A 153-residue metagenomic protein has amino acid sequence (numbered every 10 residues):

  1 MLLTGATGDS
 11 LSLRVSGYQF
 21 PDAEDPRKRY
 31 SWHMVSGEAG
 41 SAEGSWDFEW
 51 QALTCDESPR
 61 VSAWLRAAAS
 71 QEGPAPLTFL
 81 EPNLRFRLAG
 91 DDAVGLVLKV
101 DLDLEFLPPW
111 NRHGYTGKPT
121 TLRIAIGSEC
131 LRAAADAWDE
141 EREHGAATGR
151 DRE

Functional and structural regions predicted by a protein language model:
M1-D47: N-terminal domain-start interaction segment
T4-A6, R14-S16, G40, D56 (+4 more regions): A structural detector for beta-sheet-dominated domains
R14-V15, G44-C55, W110-I126: Short amphipathic beta-strand/extended segments with alternating polar/hydrophobic composition
Y30-G73: Short, well-structured hydrophobic secondary-structure segments
P59, V94, E129-R132: Generic structural signal for well-ordered, non-transmembrane alpha-helical segments in soluble/cytosolic regions
A67-F86, E143-E153: Short glycine-rich, low-complexity/disordered patches
P76-K118: Amphipathic protein-protein interaction modules
D103-E153: Mixed-charge, glycine-accented linear interaction segment located at domain edges/termini
